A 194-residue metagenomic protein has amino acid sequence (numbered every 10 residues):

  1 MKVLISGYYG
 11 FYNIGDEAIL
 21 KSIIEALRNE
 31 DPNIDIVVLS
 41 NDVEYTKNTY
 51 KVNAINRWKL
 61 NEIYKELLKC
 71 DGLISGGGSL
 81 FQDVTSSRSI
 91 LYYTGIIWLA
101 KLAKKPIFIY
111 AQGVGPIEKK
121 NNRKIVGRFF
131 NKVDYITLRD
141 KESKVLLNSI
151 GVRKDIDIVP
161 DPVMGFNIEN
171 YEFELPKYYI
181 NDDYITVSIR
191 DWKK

Functional and structural regions predicted by a protein language model:
M1-K194: Active-site anion-handling motifs in enzyme catalytic cores
